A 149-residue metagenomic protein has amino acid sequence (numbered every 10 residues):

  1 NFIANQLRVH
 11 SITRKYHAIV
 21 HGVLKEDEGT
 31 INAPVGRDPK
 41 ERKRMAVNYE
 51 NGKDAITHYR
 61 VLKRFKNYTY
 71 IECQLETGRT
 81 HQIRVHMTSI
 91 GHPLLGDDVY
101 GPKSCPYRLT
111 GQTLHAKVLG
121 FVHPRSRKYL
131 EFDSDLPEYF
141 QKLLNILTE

Functional and structural regions predicted by a protein language model:
N1-E149: RNA pseudouridine synthases
